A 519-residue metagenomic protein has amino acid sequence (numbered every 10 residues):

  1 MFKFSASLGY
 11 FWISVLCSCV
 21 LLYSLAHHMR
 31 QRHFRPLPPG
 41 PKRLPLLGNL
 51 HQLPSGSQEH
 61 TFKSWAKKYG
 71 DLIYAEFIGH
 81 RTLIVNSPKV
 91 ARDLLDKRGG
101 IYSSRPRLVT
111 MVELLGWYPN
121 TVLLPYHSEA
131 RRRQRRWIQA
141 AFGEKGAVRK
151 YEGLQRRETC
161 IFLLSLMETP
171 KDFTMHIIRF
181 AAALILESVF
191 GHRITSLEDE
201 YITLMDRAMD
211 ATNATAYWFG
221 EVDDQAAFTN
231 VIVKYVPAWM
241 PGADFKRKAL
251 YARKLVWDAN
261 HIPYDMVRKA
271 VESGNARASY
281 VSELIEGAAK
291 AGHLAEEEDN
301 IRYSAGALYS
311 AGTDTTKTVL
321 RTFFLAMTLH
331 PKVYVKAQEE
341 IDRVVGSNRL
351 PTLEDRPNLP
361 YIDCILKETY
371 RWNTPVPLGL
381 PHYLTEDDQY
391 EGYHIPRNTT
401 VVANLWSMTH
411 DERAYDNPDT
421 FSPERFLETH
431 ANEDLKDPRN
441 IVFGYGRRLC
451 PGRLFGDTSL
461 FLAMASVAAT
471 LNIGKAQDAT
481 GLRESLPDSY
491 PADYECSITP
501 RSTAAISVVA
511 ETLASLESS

Functional and structural regions predicted by a protein language model:
M1-S5, P38, P119-T121, T159 (+7 more regions): Cytochrome P450 proximal C-terminal region
F2-W117, E129, R156-I161, K248 (+3 more regions): N-terminal membrane-proximal hinge/A-helix region immediately C-terminal to the signal-anchor transmembrane segment
F34-P38, L53-S55, K145-K150, K171 (+3 more regions): Conserved, non-catalytic sequence blocks in retroelement Pol enzymes and Pol-derived host proteins
L50-G70, D258, L350-G392, E412 (+1 more regions): Conserved cytochrome P450 K-helix E-x-x-R motif and the immediately C-terminal K′/meander segment
P106-L115, R149-L320, K336: Cytochrome P450 heme-thiolate monooxygenase catalytic core
T315-V333, Q338-E340, L454-T470: Cytochrome P450 catalytic-core helices
A337, T369, I395-N398, F421 (+3 more regions): Hydrophobic, well-ordered secondary-structure elements that form the walls of internal hydrophobic environments
A403-A431, L513: Conserved cytochrome P450 K-helix/beta-meander segment immediately N-terminal to the heme-binding cysteine loop
